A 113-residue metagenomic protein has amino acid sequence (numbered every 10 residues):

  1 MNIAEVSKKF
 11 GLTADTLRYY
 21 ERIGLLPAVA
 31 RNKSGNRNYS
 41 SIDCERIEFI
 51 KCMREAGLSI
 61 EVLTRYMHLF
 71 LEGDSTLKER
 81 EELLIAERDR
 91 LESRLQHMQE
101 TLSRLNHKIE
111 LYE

Functional and structural regions predicted by a protein language model:
N2-K8, P27-A30, S41-E113: Arg/Lys-rich, alpha-helical DNA-contact motif
D15-K33: Major-groove DNA-recognition helix of helix-turn-helix-type DNA-binding domains
S34-S40: Minor-groove-contacting beta-hairpin "wing" of winged helix-turn-helix DNA-binding domains
